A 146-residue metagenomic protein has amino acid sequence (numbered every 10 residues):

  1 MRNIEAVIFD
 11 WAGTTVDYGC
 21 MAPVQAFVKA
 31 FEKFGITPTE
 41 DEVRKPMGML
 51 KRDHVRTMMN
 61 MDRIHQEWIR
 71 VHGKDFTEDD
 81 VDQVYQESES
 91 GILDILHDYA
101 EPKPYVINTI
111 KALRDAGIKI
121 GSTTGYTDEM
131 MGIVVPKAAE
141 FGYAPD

Functional and structural regions predicted by a protein language model:
R2-I107, K111-A116, G132: N-terminal helical cap/lid subdomain that shapes the substrate entry/recognition surface in HAD-like hydrolases
G121, Y126-D146: Substrate-recognition "cap/lid" segment bordering the active-site pocket of phosphatases
